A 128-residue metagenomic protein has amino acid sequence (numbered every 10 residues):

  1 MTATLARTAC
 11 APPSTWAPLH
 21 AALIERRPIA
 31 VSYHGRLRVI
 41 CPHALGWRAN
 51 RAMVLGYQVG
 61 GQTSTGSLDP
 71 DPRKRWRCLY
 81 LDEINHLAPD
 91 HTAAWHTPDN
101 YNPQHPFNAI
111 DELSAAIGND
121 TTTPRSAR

Functional and structural regions predicted by a protein language model:
M1-R128: Short glycine- and basic-residue-enriched patches
